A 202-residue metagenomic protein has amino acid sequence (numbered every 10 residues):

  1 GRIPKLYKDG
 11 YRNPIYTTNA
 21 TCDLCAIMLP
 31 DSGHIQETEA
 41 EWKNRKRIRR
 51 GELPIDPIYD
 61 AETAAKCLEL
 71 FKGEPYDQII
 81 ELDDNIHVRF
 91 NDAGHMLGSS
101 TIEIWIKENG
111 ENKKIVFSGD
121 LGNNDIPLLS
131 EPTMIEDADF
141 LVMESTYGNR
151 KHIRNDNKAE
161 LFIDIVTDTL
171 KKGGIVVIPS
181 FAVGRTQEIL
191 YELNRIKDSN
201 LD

Functional and structural regions predicted by a protein language model:
G1, L6-E188, N194-S199: His/Asp/Glu-rich metal-coordinating catalytic cores of metallo-dependent phosphodiesterases/hydrolases acting on
